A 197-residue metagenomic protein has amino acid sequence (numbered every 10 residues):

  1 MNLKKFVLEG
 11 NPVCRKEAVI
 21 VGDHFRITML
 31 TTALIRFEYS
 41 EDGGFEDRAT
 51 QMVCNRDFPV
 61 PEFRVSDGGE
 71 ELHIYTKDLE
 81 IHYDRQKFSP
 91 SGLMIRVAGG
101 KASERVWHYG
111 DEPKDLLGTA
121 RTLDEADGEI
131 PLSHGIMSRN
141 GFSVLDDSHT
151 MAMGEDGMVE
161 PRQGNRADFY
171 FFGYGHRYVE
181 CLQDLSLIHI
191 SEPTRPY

Functional and structural regions predicted by a protein language model:
M1, E17-A18, I188: Targeting-peptide/extracellular-domain and disordered-appendage signature
N2-C14: Short, Gly/Pro- and small/polar-rich lid/capping loops
K5-F6, L30-G69: A low-complexity, Ser/Thr/Gly/Pro-enriched, surface-exposed linker/loop concept that marks segments flanking
N11-V19, G69-H73: Short, hydrophobic/aromatic-rich segments at coil-to-beta transitions
R64-L187: Catalytic and substrate-binding clefts that recognize carbohydrates or anionic sugar/phosphate headgroups
I188-Y197: Single conserved hydrophobic/aromatic residue that forms the stacking wall/gate of nucleotide- or nucleobase-binding
